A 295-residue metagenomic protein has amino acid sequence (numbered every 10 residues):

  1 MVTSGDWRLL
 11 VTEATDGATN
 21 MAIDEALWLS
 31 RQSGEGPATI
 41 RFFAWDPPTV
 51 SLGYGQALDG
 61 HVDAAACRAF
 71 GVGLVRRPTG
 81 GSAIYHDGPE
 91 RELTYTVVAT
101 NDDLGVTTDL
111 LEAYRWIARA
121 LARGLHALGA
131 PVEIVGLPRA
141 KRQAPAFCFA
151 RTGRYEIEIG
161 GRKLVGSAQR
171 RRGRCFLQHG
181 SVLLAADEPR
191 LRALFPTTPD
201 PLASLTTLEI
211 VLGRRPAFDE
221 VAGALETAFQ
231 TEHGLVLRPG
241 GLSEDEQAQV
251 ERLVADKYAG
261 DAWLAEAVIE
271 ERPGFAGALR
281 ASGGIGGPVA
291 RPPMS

Functional and structural regions predicted by a protein language model:
M1-A83: N-terminal low-complexity, intrinsically disordered segments
T39, T79-I84, Q143-P145, G166-Q169: Catalytic micro-motifs at enzyme active sites that drive phosphoryl/nucleotidyl and oxygen chemistry
G55-Q56, T100-D103, R162, A186-P189: Short loop segments at secondary-structure junctions
G60-V62, G105-L110, R190-R192, P216-E220: Short, conserved charged micro-motifs
P78, S82-L104, F195-E209: Residues forming anionic-ligand binding surfaces in small-molecule and nucleic-acid pockets of primarily soluble enzymes
E90-R154: Internal, conserved structured core segments that host functional sites
A118-K141, R171-M294: Long, positively charged amphipathic alpha-helical accessory segments at protein N-termini or as interdomain linkers
R151-Q169: Aromatic/basic-lined ligand-recognition segments that form π-stacking hydrophobic pockets flanked by Lys/Arg to engage
